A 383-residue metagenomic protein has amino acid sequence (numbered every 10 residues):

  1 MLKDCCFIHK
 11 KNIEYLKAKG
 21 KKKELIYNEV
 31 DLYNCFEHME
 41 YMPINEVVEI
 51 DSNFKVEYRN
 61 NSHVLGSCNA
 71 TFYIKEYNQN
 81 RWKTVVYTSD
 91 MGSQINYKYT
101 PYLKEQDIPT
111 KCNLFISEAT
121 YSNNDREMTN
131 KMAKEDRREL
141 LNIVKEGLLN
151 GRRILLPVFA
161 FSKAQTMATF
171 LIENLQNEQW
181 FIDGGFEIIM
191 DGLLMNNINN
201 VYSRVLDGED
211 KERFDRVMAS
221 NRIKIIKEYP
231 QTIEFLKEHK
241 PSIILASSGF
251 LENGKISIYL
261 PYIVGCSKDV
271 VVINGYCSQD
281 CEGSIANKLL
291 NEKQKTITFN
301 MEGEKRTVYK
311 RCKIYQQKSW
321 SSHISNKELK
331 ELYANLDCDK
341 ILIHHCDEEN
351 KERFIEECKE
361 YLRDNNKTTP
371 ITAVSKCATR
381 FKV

Functional and structural regions predicted by a protein language model:
M1-T166, F170-D183: His/Asp/Glu-rich metal-coordinating catalytic cores of metallo-dependent phosphodiesterases/hydrolases acting on
E37-N45, R222-Y229, A373-S375: Short acidic-hydrophobic, aromatic-tinged amphipathic segments that line or gate anion-handling sites
S62-V64, S89-S93, A119-Y121, F159-F161 (+6 more regions): Active-site metal-binding loops of divalent metal-dependent hydrolases
A119-R137, V217-S220, K310-I324: Glycine-rich phosphate-binding "P-loop"
L140-E282, H344: Hard-cation-handling environments
G254-I263, S321-N335: A short, acidic, amphipathic alpha-helical segment used as a generic capping/interface helix at domain edges
K295-L332: Generic long, charged, amphipathic alpha-helical segments
Y333-I343: Proline-aspartate-enriched helix->loop->beta-strand connector
